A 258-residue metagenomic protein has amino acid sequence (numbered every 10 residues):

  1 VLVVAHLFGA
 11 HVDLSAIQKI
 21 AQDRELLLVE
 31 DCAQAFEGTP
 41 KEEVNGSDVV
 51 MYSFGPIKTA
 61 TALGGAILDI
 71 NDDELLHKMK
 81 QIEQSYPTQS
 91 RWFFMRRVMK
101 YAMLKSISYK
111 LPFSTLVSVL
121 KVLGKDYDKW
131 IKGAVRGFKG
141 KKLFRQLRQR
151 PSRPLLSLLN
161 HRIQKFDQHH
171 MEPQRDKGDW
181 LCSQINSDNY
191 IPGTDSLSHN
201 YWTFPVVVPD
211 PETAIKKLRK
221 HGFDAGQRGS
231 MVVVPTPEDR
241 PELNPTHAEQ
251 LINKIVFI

Functional and structural regions predicted by a protein language model:
V1-T88, F257: Active-site phosphate-binding strand-loop segment of PLP-dependent enzymes
L2-A5, L14-A16, D73-I258: PLP-dependent aminotransferase class I/II
